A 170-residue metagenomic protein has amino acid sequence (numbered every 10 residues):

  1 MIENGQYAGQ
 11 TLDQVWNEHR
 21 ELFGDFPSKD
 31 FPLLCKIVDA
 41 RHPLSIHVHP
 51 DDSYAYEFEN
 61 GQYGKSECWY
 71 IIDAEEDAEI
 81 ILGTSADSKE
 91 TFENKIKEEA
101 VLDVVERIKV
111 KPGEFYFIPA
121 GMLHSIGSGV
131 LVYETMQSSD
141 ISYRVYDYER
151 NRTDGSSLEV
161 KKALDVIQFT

Functional and structural regions predicted by a protein language model:
M1-D87, D147-T170: Transition-metal
L34, Y70, R107, F115 (+1 more regions): Short, surface-exposed charged micro-motifs
K36, P43-P50, D103, V130 (+2 more regions): Amphipathic repeat-derived elements
I46-H49, V110-S128, Q137: Conserved metal-binding segment of the jelly-roll/cupin
Y54-A55, D77-L82, D87-F92, P119 (+2 more regions): Short, well-ordered, mixed-charge alpha-helical segments that flank or form enzyme active sites
E67-C68, S125-R150: A short hydrophobic beta-strand segment most commonly corresponding to one strand of the jelly-roll/cupin
S88-F117: Active-site glycine-rich loop that binds ribose-phosphate moieties when present
V104, Y116, I141-S142, E149-N151 (+1 more regions): Short, intrinsically disordered/low-complexity patches at protein termini and at juxtamembrane boundaries
